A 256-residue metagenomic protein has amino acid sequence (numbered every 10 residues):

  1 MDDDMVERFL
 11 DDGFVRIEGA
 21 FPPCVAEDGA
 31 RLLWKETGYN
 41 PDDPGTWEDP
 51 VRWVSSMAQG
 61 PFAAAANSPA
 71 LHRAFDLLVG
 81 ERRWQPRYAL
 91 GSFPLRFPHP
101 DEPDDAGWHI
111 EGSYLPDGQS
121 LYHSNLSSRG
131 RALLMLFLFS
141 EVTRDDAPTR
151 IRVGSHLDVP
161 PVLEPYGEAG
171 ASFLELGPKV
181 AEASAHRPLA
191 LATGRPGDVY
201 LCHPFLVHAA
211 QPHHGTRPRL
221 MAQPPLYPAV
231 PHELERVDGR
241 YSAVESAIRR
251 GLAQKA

Functional and structural regions predicted by a protein language model:
M1-D11, E18-H123: Non-heme Fe(II)-dependent double-stranded beta-helix
R8, L191-T193: Residue-level "contact hotspot" at macromolecular interaction interfaces
R16-I17, F137, Y200-C202: Short hydrophobic-aromatic micro-motifs
P22-P23, L95, E141-R144, H156-L157 (+2 more regions): Short, solvent-exposed loop/turn segments at secondary-structure junctions
Y39, A70, P161-G167, F173-E175 (+2 more regions): Non-heme Fe(II)/2-oxoglutarate
A58, A89-G91, E102-D104, R131 (+2 more regions): Residues that flank catalytic or metal-binding motifs in active/ligand-binding sites
F93, M135-F137, A222-L226: A structural signal for short, well-ordered beta-strand segments
P103-A185, L189, V237: Catalytic core of non-heme Fe(II) oxygenases with the double-stranded beta-helix
